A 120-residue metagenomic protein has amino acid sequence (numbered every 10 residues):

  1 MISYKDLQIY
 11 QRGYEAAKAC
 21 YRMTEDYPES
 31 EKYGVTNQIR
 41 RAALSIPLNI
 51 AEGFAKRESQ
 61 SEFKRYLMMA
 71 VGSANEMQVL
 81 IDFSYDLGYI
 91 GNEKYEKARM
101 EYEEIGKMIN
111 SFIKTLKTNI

Functional and structural regions predicted by a protein language model:
M1-I120: Amphipathic alpha-helical assembly/interaction segments
